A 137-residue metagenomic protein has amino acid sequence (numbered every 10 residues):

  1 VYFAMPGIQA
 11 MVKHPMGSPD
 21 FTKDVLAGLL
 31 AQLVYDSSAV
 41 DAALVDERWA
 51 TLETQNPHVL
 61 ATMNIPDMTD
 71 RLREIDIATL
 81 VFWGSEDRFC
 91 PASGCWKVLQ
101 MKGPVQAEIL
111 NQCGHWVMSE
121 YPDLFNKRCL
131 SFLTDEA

Functional and structural regions predicted by a protein language model:
V1-D20: Flexible "cap/lid" loop of the alpha/beta hydrolase fold
P19-I77: Conserved alpha/beta-hydrolase catalytic His-Asp/Glu region
P57-H58, W83-G84, V117-Y121: Anionic, Ser/Thr-rich low-complexity intrinsically disordered regions
I75, V81-W83, D87: Short beta-strand/loop motif that positions the catalytic acidic residue of the alpha/beta-hydrolase fold
D76-A78, K102-P104: A generic structural signal for alpha->beta connector loops
R88-G94: Conserved alpha/beta-hydrolase "acid-adjacent" motif
K97-L99: A short, amphipathic alpha-helix embedded in the catalytic core of nucleotide-handling enzymes
G103-A137: Catalytic active-site module of serine/aspartate enzymes centered on a nucleophile-bearing elbow/loop
